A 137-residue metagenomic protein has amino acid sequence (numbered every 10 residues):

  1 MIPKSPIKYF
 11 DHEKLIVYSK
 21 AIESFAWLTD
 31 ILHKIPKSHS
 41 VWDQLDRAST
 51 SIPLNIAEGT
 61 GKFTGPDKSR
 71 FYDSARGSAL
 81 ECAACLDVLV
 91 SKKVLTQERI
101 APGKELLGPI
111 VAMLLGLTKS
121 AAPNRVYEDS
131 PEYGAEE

Functional and structural regions predicted by a protein language model:
M1-E137: Amphipathic alpha-helical assembly/interaction segments
